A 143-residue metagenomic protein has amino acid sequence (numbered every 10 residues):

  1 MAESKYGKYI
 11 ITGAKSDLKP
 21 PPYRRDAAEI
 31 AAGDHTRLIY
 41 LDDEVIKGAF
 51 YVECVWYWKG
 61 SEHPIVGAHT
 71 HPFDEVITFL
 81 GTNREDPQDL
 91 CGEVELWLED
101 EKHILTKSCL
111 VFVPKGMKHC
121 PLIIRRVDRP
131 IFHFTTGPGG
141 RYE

Functional and structural regions predicted by a protein language model:
M1-Y40: N-terminal leader/capping segments at the start of a protein or of a new domain
A31-E75: A short glycine-rich, His/Asp/Glu-containing loop-to-beta-strand
V55, F79-G81, W97, F134-G137: Residue-level recognition of well-ordered beta-strand positions that form the cores of beta-sheet-rich folds across
F73-I77, C91-E93, I131: Extracellular structured ligand-interaction cores
D74, T82, K115-M117: Short, flexible loop/turn elements at secondary-structure junctions
F79-T106: A short beta-strand-loop-beta hairpin characteristic of the jelly-roll/cupin
L98-R125: Conserved metal-binding segment of the jelly-roll/cupin
C120, R126-E143: A short hydrophobic beta-strand segment most commonly corresponding to one strand of the jelly-roll/cupin
